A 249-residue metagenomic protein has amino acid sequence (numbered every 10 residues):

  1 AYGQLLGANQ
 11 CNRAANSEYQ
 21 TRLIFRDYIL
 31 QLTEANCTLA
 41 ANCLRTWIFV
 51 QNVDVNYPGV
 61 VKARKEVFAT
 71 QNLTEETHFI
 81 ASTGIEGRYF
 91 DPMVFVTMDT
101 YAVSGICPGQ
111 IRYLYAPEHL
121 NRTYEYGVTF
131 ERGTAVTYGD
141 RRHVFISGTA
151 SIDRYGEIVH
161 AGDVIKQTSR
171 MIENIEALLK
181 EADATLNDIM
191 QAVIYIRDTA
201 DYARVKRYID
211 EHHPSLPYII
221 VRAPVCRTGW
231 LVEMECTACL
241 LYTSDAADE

Functional and structural regions predicted by a protein language model:
A1-A15, T83-P92, V96-D99, A184: Cofactor- and metal-binding active-site motifs of prokaryotic enzymes that mediate redox/radical or nucleophilic
A1-S17, E131-I165: RNase H-like nuclease fold core
G3-Y57: The feature marks the first
G7, F25, Q31-L32, C43-Q51 (+6 more regions): Short, structured motif recognition centered on aromatic/hydrophobic residues
Y19-N36, T129-F130, I165-A182: Short, well-ordered amphipathic alpha-helical segments that serve as non-catalytic structural scaffolds within diverse
P58-V103, Y202-L240: Short, conserved loop-to-beta-strand elements that form functional interface hotspots
P92-D140: Surface-exposed beta-loop interaction hotspot
Y242-A247: Conserved small/polar residues in nucleotide/adenosyl-binding loops
